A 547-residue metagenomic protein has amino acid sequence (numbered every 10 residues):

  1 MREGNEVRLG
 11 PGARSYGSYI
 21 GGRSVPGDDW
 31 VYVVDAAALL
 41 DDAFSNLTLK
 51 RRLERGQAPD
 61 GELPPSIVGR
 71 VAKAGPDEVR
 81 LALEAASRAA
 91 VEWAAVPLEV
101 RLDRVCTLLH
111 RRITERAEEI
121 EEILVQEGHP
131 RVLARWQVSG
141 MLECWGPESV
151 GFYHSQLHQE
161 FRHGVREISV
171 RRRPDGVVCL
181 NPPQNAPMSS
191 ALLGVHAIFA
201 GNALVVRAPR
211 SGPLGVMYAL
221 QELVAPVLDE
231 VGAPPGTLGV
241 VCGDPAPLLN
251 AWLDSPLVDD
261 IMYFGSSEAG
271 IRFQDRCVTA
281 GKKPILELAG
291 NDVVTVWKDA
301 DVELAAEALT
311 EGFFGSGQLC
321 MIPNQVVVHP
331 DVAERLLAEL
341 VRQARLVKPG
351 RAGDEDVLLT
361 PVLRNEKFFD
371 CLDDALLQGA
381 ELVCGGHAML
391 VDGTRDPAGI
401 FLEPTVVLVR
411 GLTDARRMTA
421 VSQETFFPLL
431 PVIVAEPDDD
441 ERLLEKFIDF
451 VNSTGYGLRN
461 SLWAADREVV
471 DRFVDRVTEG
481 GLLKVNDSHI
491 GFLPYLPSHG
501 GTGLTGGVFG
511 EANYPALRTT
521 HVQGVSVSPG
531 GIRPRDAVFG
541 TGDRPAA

Functional and structural regions predicted by a protein language model:
M1-E167, H196: N-terminal Rossmann-like NAD(P)+-binding subdomain of aldehyde/semialdehyde dehydrogenases
E54-Q57, E167-I168, L193-G194, K282 (+3 more regions): Short beta-strand/turn micro-motifs at beta-sheet edges
A58-V71, R88, A95, E99-C106 (+3 more regions): Conserved C-terminal structural/oligomerization subdomain of aldehyde/semialdehyde dehydrogenase
P65, R101, G201, L238 (+5 more regions): Residue-level signal for inorganic ion chemistry
A90-P97, L109-L124, G128, V132 (+12 more regions): Structural signal for hydrophobic packing residues in well-ordered secondary-structure cores of soluble enzyme domains
L124, M217, W252, F273 (+3 more regions): Hydrophobic packing residues within well-ordered alpha-helices of enzyme cores
Q156-L304: Rossmann-like NAD(P) dinucleotide-binding subdomain of oxidoreductase/dehydrogenase enzymes
A225-E230, E268-A415, E441-R442, V485 (+1 more regions): ALDH superfamily catalytic-core signature
